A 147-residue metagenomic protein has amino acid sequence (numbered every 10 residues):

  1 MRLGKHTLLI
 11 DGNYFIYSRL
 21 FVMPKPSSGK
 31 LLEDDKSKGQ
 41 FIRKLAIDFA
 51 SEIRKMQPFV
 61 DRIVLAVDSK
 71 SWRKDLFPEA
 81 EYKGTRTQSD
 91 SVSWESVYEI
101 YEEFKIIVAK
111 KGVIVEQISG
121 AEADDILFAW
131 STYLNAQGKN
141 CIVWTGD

Functional and structural regions predicted by a protein language model:
R2-I142: Noncatalytic, basic helical substrate-engagement surface that gates or grips nucleic-acid strands
